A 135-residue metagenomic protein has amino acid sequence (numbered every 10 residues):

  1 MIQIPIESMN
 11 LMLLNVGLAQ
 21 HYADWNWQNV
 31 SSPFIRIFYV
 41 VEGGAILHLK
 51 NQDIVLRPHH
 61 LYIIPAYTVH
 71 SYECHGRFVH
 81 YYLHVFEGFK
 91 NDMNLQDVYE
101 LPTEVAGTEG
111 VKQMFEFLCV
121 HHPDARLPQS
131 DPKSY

Functional and structural regions predicted by a protein language model:
M1-R57, T68, C74, P102 (+1 more regions): Generic protein-terminus/edge-of-domain signal
N26, L47, Y82, D92-M93: Short acidic, gly/pro-rich beta-turn/loop elements at beta-sheet edges and active-site/ligand-binding grooves
E42, R77, V120: ATP/adenylate-binding site constellation spanning eukaryotic-like Ser/Thr protein kinases, ABC-transporter
D53, Y67-N91: Ligand-binding loop in jelly-roll beta-barrel domains
L56, L83, V105: Hydrophobic residues at beta-strand termini and immediately following loops that shape nucleotide-binding pockets
I63: DNA-recognition element of transcription regulators
L95-Y135: Amphipathic alpha-helical segments enriched in hydrophobic/aromatic residues interleaved with Lys/Arg
